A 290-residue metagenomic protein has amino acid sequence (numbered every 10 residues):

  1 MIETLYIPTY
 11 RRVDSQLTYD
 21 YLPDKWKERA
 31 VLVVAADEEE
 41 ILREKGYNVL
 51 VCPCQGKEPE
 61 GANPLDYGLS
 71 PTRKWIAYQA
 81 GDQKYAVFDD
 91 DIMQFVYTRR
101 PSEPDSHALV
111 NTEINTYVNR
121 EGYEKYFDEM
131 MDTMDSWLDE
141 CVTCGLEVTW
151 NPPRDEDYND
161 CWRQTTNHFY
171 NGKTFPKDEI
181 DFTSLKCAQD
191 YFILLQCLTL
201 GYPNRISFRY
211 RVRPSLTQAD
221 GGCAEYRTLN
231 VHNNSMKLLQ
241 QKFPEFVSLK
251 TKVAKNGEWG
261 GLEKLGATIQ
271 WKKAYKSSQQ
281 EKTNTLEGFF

Functional and structural regions predicted by a protein language model:
M1-E3, R11-V13, L185-C187, Y191-F290: C-terminal catalytic/acceptor-binding lobe
I2-Y6, W26-L32, Y47-L50, Y85 (+2 more regions): Hydrophobic beta-strand segments of well-ordered beta-sheets in folded domains
L5-W26, V34-R43: Short, well-formed alpha-helical segments that are part of the catalytic scaffolds of diverse glycosyltransferases
R11-R12, D37-E38, G56, D91-M93 (+3 more regions): Short, solvent-exposed loop/turn segments at secondary-structure junctions
Q16-Y19, L42-E44, V96-R99, P153-N159 (+2 more regions): A short acidic (Asp/Glu
V34-F88, M93-N111: Active-site-proximal specificity loops/subdomain of glycosyltransferases
K84-D89, V142-E147, N204-F208, S248-K250: A structural signal for short, well-ordered beta-strand segments and their strand-loop junctions that often border
M93-Y191: Conserved catalytic core of nucleotide-sugar-dependent glycosyltransferases
